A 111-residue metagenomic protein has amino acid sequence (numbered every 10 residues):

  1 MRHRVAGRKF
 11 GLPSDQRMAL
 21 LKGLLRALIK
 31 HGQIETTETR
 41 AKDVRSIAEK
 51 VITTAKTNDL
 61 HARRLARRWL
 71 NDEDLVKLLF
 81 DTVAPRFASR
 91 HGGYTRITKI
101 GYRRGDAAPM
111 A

Functional and structural regions predicted by a protein language model:
M1-L12, Q16-A19, G23-A111: Structured, basic alpha/beta domains of bacterial-type, RNA-associated proteins
